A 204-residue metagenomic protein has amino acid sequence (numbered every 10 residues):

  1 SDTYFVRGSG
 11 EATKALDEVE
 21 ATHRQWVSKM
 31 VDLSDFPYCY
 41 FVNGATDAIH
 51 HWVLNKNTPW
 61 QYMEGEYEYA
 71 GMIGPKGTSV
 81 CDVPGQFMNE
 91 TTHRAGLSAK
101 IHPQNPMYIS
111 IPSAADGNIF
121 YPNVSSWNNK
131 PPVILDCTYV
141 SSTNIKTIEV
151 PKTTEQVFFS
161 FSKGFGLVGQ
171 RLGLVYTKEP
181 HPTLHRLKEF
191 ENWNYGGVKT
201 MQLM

Functional and structural regions predicted by a protein language model:
S1-N55, G65-E68: Conserved N-terminal alpha-helix of the aminotransferase class I/II PLP-enzyme fold
V19, Q156-M204: Conserved core segment of the aminotransferase class I/II
V19-K29, G71-G77, P122-W127, I145-P151: Short, aromatic/basic amphipathic alpha-helical patches
P37, W52-A95, K100-I101: Conserved PLP-anchoring active-site segment centered on the Schiff-base-forming lysine
T46-A48, E66-E68, P112-D116, Y139-S142 (+2 more regions): Short, solvent-exposed loop/turn segments at secondary-structure junctions
H51-L54, Y69-P75, N118-F120, T143-I148 (+2 more regions): A short acidic (Asp/Glu
G85-T143: Active-site phosphate-binding strand-loop segment of PLP-dependent enzymes
